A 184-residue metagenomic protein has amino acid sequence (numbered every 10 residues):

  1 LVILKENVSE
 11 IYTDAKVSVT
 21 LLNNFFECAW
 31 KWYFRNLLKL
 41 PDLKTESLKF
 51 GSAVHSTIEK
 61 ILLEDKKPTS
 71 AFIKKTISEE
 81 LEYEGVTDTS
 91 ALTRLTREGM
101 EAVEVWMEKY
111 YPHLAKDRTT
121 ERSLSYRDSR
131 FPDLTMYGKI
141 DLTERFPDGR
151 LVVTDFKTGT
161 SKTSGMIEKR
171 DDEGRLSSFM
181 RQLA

Functional and structural regions predicted by a protein language model:
L1-E59: C-terminal, charged and often intrinsically disordered regions of DNA end-processing helicases and nucleases
T13, W30-L38, H55-I58, I77-E84 (+1 more regions): Short acidic (Asp/Glu) and glycine-rich catalytic loops that position anionic groups and cofactors
N24, K44, L48-S52, A71 (+4 more regions): Conserved structured core elements
K39-S47, K66-K67, I167-E168, E173: Short, polar/flexible loop-turn hinges at active-site or ligand-entry regions and domain interfaces
A53-R130: A non-catalytic, helix-rich entry segment at domain boundaries
E121-A184: Non-catalytic protein-protein interaction segments used by genome-maintenance enzymes to assemble and couple activities
